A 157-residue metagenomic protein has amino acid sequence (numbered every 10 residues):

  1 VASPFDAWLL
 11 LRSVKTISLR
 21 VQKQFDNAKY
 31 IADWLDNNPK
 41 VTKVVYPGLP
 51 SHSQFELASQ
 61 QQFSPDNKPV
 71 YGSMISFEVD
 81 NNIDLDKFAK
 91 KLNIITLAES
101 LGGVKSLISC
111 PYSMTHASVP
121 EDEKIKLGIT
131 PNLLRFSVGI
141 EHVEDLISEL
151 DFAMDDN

Functional and structural regions predicted by a protein language model:
V1-M74, E78-L107, P111: Active-site C-terminal subdomain of aminotransferase-like
I83, K90, S106-N157: PLP-dependent enzyme catalytic core of the Aspartate aminotransferase-like
